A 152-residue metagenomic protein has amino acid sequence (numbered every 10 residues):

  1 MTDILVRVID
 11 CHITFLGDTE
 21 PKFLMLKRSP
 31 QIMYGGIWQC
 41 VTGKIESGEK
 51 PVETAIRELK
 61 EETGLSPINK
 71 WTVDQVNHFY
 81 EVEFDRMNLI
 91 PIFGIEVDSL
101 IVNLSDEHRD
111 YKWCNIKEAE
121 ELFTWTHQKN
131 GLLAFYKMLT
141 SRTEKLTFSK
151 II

Functional and structural regions predicted by a protein language model:
M1-F23: Conserved N-terminal beta-strand and adjoining loop/helix that marks the start of the Nudix/MutT-like hydrolase domain
I13-F15, K27, I92-E96, N115: Short, well-ordered beta-strand micro-motif
E20, L100-N103: Short helix-loop capping/hinge motifs at secondary-structure junctions, enriched in acidic/polar residues
E20-E61: Conserved Nudix-box catalytic region and its N-terminal flanking loop in Nudix hydrolases and closely related
Q39, M87, W113: Short aromatic/basic micro-patch
K60, G64-L100: Active-site segment of metal-dependent pyrophosphate-handling enzymes, primarily the Nudix hydrolase catalytic core
I92, N103-F135: NUDIX/MutT-family hydrolases
T124-I152: Charged phosphate-binding loop/patch that engages nucleotide di/tri-phosphates or the phosphate backbone of nucleic
